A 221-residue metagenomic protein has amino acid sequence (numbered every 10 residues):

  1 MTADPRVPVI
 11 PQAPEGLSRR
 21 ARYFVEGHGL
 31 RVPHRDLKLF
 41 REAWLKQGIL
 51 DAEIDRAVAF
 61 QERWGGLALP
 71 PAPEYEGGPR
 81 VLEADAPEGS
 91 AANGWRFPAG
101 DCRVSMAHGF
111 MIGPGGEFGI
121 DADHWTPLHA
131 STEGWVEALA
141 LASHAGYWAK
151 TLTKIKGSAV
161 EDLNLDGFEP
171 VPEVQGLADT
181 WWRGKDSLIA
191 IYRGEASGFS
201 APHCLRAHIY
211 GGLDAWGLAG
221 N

Functional and structural regions predicted by a protein language model:
M1-P127, A140-L188, R193-S197, Y210-N221: A surface-exposed partner-binding patch
A130-A140: Ordered core of a single globular domain
E195, P202-H203: Interaction-surface and assembly-scaffold signal
A207: Short, conserved beta-strand/beta-arch hydrophobic-aromatic motifs that form part of recognition grooves or interface
